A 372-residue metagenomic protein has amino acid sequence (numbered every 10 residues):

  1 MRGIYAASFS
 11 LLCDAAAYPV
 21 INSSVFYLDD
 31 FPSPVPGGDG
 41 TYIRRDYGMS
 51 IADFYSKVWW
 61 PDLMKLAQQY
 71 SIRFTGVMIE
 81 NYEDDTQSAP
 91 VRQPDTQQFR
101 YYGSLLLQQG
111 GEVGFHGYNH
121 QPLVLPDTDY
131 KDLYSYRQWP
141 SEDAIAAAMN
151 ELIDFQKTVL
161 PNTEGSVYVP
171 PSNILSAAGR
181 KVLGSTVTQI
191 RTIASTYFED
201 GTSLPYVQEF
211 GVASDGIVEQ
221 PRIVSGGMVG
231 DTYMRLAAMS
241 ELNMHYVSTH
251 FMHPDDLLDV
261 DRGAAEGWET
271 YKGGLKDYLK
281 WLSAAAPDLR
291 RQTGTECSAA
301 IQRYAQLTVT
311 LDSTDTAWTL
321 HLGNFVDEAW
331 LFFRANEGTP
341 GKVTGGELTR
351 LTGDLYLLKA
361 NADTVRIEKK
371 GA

Functional and structural regions predicted by a protein language model:
R2-L105, Q109, F155, E164 (+1 more regions): Active-site beta->alpha N-cap acidic-glycine motif
L11-V35, K65-A67, K157-V167, N173 (+3 more regions): Catalytic grooves of carbohydrate-active enzymes
P34-S56, T128-P140, D259-A284: A solvent-exposed, charged loop/short amphipathic helix patch at secondary-structure junctions
P61, P94-S104, E199-V207, M228-M239: Alpha-helical scaffolding within the catalytic cores of extracellular/periplasmic polymer-degrading hydrolases
Q68-A178, H250, P254-D256: Metal-dependent polysaccharide deacetylase catalytic core of the NodB/CE4 family, i.e., the active-site-bearing domain
G184-M228: His/Asp/Glu-enriched short active-site or ligand-binding loop at hydrolase and phosphoryl-transfer sites
G294-E337: Surface beta-strand/loop "capping" patches
L351-A372: C-terminal beta-strand-rich structural cap/linker in extracellular carbohydrate-active enzymes
